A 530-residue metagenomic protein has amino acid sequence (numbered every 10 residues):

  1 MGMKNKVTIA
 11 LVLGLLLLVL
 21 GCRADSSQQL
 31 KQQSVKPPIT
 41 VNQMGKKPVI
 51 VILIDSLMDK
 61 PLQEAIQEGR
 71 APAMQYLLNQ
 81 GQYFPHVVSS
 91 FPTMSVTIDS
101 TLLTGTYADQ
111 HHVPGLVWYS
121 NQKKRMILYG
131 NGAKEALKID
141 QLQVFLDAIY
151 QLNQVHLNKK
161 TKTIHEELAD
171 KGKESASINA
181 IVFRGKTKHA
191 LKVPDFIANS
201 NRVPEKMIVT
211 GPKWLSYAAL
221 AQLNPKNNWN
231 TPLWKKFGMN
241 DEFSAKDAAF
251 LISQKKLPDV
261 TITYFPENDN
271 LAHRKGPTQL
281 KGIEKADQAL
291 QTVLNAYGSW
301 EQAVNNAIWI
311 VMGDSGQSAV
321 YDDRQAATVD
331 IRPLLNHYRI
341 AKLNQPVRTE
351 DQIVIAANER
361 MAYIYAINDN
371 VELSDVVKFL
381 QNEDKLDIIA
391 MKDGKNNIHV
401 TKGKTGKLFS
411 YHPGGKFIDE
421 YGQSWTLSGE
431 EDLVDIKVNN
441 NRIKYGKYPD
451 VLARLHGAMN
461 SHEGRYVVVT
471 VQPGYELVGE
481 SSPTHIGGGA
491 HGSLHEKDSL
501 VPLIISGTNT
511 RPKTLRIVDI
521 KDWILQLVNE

Functional and structural regions predicted by a protein language model:
G2-A10: Bacterial N-terminal signal peptides that target proteins for export
L18-G21: C-terminal motif of bacterial Sec signal peptides marking the signal peptidase cleavage site
A24-Q82, T93: Active-site-proximal N-terminal segment of extracellular/periplasmic enzymes that hydrolyze or transfer
S26-S27, T106-Y107, H112-H273, G429 (+2 more regions): His/Asp/Glu-rich, glycine-adjacent segments that coordinate divalent cations and/or stabilize oxyanion chemistry on
Q63-V117, E174-A176: Short, structured active-site-proximal loop/turn typified by the sulfatase FGly-forming signature C/S-X-P-X-R
K160-T161, E350-R511, I517, K521: Active-site neighborhoods of enzymes that stabilize oxyanions during catalysis
G238-I252, D259-T261, N268-W309, A319 (+1 more regions): A long, amphipathic alpha-helix that forms part of the scaffold/cap immediately adjacent to metal-dependent active
V304-N305, G313-A366: Acidic/histidine-rich catalytic neighborhood
